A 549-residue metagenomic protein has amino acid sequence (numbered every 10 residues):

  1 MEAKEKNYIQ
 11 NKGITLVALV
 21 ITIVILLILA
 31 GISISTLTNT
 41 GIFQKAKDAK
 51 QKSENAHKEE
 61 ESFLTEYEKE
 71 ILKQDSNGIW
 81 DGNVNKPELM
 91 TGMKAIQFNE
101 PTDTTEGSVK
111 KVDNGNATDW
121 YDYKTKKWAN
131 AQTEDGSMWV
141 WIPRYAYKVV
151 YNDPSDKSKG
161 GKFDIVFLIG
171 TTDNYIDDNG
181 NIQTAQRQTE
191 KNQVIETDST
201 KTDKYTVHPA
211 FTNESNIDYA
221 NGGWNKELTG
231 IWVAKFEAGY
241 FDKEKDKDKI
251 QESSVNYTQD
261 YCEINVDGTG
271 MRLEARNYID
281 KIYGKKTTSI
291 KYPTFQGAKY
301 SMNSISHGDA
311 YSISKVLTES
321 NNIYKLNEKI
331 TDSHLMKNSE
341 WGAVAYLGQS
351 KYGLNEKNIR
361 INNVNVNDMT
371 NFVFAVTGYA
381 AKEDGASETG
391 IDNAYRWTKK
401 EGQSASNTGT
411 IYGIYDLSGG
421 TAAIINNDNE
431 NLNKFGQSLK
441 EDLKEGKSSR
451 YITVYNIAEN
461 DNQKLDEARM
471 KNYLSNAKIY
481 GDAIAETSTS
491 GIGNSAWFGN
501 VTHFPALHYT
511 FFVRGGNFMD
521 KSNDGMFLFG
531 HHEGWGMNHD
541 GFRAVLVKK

Functional and structural regions predicted by a protein language model:
M1-K12: N-terminal leader/signal peptides at the extreme start of proteins
K12-L37: N-terminal single-pass transmembrane signal-anchor helix
T36-E60: Aliphatic-rich helix starts adjacent to a transmembrane/signal segment
H57-S76: Short extracytoplasmic
G78-P143, Y147-N152, S333: GGW-centered surface loops in extracellular recognition modules
D135-G136, I176-L417, K548: Short aromatic-cysteine micro-motif
V150-N152, D428-K440, E533: Cytochrome P450 core scaffold surrounding the K-helix E-X-X-R motif and the conserved "meander" helix-loop region
S339-G342, N367-A394, K399-E401, L417-E430 (+1 more regions): C-terminal, surface-exposed recognition/capping segments
